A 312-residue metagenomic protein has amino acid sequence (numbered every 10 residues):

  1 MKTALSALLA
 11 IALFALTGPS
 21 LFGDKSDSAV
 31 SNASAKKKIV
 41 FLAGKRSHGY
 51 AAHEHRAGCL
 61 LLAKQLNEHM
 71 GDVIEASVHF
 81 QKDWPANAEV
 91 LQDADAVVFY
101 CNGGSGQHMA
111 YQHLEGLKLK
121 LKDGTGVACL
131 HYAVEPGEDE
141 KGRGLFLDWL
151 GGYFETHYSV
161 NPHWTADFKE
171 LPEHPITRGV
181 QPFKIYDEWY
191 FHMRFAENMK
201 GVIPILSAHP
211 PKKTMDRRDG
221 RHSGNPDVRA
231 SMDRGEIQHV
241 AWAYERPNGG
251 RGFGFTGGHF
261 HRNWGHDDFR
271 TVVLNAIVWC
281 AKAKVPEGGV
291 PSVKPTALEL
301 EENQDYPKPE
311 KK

Functional and structural regions predicted by a protein language model:
S6-S20: Bacterial N-terminal signal peptides
S26-K37, A43, L61-K64, K212-T214 (+1 more regions): Extracellular ligand-binding/catalytic regions of CAZymes and related secreted enzymes and adhesion modules
S31, F41-L42, S47-P136: Helical hinge/lid and interdomain linker segments adjacent to catalytic or ligand-binding clefts that mediate domain
S47-A52, Q107, K213-D216, N263-H266: Short, solvent-exposed loop/turn elements at domain surfaces
A57, L61, D93, Q112 (+5 more regions): Extracytoplasmic/secreted proteins, especially bacterial periplasmic and envelope-associated proteins
G103-P182: A glycine-rich, often tryptophan-bearing local segment used as a flexible ligand/cofactor-contacting loop or short
E155-N248: Catalytic beta-strand/loop cores that center a nucleophilic Ser/Cys/Thr and support acyl-enzyme chemistry
